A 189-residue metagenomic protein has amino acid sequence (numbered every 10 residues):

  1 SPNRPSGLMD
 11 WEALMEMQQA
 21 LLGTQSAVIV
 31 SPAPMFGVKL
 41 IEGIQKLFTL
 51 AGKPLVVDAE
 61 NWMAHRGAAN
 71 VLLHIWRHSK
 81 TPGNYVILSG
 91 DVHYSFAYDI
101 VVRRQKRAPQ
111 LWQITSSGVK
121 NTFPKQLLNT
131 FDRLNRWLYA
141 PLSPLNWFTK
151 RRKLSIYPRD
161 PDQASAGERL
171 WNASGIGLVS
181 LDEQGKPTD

Functional and structural regions predicted by a protein language model:
S1-D189: Metal-dependent phosphoester/phosphodiester hydrolase catalytic core
